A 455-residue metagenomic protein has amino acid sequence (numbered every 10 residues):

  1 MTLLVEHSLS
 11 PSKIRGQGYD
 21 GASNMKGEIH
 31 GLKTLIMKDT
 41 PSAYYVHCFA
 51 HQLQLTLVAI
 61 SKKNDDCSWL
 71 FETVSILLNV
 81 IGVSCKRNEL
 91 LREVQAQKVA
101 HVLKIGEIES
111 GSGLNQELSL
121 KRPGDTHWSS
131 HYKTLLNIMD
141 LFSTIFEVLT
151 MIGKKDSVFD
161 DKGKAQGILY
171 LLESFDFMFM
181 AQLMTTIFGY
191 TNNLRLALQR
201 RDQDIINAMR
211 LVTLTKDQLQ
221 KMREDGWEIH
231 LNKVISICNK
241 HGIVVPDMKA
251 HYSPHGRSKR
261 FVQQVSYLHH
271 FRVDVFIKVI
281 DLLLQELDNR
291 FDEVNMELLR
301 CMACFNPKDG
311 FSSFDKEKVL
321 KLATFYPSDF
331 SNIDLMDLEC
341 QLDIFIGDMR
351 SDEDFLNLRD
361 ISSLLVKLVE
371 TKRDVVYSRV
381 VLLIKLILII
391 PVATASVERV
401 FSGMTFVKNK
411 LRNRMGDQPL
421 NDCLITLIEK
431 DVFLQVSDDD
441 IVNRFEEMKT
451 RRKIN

Functional and structural regions predicted by a protein language model:
M1-N455: Alpha-helical structural modules in large enzymes and assemblies
